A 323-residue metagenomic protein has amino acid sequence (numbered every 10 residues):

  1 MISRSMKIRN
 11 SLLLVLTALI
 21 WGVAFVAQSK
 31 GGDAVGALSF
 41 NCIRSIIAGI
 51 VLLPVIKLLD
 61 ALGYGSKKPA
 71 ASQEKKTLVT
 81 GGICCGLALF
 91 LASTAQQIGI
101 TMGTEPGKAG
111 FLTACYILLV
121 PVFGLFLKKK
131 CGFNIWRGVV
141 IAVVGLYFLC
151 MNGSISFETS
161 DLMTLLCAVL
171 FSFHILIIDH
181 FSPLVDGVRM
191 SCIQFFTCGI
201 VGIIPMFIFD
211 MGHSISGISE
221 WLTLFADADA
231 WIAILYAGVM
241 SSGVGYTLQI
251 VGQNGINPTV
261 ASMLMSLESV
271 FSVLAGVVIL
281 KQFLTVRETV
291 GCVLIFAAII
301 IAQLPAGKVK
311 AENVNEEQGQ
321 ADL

Functional and structural regions predicted by a protein language model:
M1-I43, L91, A95, I155-H180 (+2 more regions): Glycine-/small-residue-enriched transmembrane alpha-helix faces in small-molecule transporters and effluxers
I8-L13, S39-L58, W136-I141, T159-M163 (+1 more regions): Hydrophobic alpha-helical transmembrane segments of multi-pass integral membrane proteins, especially transporters
A18, I43, A109-C115, I178-I200 (+1 more regions): Helix-helix packing/entry segments at the starts of transmembrane helices
A24, I56-L112, L146-F148, A237-I256: Specific transmembrane alpha-helical segments of multi-pass solute transporters/efflux pumps, especially DMT/EamA
A34-L91, I117-F123, L170-I177, C192-H213 (+1 more regions): Transmembrane alpha-helices of multi-pass small-molecule transport proteins
S39-I50, Q97-K130, C167, P258-V277: Specific alpha-helical transmembrane segments that line the substrate/conduction pathway and gating interfaces
S45-I46, L53-K57, A230-I232, S266-L323: C-terminal-most transmembrane helix of multi-pass membrane proteins
L52, C131-M151, A168-F171, G202 (+1 more regions): Hydrophobic transmembrane alpha-helices of multi-pass small-molecule transport proteins
